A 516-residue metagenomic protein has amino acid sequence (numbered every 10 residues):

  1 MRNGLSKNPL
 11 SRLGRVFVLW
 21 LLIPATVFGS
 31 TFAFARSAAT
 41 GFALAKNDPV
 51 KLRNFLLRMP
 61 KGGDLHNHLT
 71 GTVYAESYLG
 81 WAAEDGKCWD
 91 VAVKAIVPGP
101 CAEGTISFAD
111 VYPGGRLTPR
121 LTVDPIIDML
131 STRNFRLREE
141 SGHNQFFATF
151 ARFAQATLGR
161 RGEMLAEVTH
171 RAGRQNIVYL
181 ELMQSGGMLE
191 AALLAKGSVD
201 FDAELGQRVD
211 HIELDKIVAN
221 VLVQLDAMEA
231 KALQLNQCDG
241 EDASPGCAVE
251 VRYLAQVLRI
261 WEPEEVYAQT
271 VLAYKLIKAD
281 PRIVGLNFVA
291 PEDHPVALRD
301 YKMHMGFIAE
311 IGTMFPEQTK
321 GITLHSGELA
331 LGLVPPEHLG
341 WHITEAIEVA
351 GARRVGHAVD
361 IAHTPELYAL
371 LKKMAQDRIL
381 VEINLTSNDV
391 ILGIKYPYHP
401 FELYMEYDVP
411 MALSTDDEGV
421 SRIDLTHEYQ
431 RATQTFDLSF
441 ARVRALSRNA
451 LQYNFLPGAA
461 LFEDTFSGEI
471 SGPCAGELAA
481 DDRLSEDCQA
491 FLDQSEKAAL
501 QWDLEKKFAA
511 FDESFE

Functional and structural regions predicted by a protein language model:
N3-L21: Bacterial N-terminal signal peptides that target proteins for export
L5-N8, I23, G99, Y112: Intrinsic-disorder/low-complexity coil detector
L21-T26, S30: Hydrophobic core
F32-E516: Metal-cofactor-binding active-site regions of metalloenzymes
